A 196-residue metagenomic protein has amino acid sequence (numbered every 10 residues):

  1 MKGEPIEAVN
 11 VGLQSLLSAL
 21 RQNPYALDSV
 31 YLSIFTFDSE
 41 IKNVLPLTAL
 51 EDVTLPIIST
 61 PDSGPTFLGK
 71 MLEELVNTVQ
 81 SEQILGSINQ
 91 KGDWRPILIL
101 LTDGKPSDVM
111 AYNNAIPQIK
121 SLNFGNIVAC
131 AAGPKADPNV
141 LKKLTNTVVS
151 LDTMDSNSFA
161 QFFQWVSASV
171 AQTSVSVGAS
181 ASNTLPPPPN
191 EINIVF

Functional and structural regions predicted by a protein language model:
M1-L45, I97-L101, A132: Von Willebrand factor
K2-G3, I41-L45, S107-M110, A136-K142 (+1 more regions): Switch/connector loops and helix/strand junctions flanking conserved nucleotide-binding motifs in nucleotide-processing
L13-R21, E74-I84, N113-I116: Short, well-ordered amphipathic alpha-helices
D28-I58, P138-L144: Short beta-strand-loop
K42, V53-W94, N126-V140, L151-W165: Von Willebrand factor
G86, G104-K143: VWA/integrin I-like adhesion module and closely mimicked acidic/polar interface patches used
I88-Q90, Y112, N193: P-loop NTP-binding core
P134-F196: Von Willebrand factor A/integrin I-like adhesion domains
